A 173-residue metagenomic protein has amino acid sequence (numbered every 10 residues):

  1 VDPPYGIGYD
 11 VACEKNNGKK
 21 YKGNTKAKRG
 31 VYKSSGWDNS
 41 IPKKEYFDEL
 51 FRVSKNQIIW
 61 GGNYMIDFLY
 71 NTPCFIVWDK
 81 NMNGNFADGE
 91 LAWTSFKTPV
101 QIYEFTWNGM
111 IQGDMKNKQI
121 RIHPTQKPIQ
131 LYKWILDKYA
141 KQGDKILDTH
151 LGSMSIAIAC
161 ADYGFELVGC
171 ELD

Functional and structural regions predicted by a protein language model:
V1, Y5, Y9-G36, S40-P42 (+1 more regions): Class I S-adenosyl-L-methionine
E45: Short, intrinsically disordered, charge-biased short linear motifs at domain edges
D48: Active-site phosphate/pyrophosphate- and oxyanion-stabilizing loops and adjacent acidic/basic residues in soluble
